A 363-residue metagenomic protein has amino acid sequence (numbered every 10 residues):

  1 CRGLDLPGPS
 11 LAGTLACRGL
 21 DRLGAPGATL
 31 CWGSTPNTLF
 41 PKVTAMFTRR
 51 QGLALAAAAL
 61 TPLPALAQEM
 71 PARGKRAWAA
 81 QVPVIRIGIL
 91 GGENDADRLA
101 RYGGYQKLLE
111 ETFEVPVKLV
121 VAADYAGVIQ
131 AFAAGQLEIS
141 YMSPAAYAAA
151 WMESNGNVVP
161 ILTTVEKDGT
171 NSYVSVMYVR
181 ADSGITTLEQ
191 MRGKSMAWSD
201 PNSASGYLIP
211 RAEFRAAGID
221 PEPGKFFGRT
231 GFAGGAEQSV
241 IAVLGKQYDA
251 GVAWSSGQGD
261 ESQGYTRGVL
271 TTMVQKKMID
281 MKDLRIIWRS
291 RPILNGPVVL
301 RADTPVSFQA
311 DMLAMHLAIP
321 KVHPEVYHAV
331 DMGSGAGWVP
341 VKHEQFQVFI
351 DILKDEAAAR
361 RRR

Functional and structural regions predicted by a protein language model:
T29-A45: Short, Lys/Arg-enriched N-terminal segments with co-localized hydrophobic residues within the first ~10-30 amino acids
F40-A59: N-terminal secretory signal peptides and thylakoid transit peptides that target proteins across membranes
P71-I89, E93-G104, L300-R363: An extracytoplasmic/periplasmic, membrane-proximal ligand-sensing/linker region
G74-A148: Extracytoplasmic small-molecule ligand-binding "clamshell" domains of the periplasmic binding protein/Venus flytrap
L90-G91, V174-I185, R289-S307: A bilobed periplasmic-binding-protein/Venus flytrap-type ligand-binding module shared by bacterial periplasmic
A123-Y125, Q136-S154, T163-T164, A236 (+2 more regions): Beta->alpha turn/N-cap motifs
T163-G224: A conserved helix-loop-strand patch within extracytoplasmic ligand-binding domains of the periplasmic binding
A197, P201-P305: Pocket-lining segment of extracytoplasmic ligand-binding domains
